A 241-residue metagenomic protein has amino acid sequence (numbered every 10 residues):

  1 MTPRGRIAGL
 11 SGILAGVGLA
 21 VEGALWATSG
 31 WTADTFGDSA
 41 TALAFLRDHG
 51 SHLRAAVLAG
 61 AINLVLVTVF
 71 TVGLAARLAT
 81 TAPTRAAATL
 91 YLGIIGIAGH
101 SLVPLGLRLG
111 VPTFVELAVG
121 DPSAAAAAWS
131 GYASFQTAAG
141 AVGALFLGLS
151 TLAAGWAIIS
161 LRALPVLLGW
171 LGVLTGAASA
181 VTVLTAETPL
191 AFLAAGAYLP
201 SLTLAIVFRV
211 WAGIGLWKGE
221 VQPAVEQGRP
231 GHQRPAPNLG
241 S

Functional and structural regions predicted by a protein language model:
M1-S241: Hydrophobic, aromatic-enriched alpha-helical segments typical of multi-pass transmembrane helices
